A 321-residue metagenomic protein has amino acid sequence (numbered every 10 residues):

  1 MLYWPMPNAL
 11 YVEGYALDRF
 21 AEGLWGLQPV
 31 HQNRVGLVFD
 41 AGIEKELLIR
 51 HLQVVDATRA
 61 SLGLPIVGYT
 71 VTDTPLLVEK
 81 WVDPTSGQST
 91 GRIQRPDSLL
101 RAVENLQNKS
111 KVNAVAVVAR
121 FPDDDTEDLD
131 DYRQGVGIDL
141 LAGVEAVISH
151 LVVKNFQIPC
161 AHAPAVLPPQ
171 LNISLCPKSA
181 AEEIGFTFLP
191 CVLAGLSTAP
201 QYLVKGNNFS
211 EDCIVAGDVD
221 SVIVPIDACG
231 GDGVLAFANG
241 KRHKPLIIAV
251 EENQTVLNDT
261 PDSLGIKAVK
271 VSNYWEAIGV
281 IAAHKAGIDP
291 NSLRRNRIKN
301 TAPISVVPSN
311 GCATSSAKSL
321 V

Functional and structural regions predicted by a protein language model:
M1-D131, I138-A142: Metallocofactor- and cofactor-centric catalytic cores in central/energy metabolism, strongly enriched
A41-I43, S174, V321: Plant-biased detector of terminal regions, especially N-terminal secretory signal peptides and adjacent cleavage-site
R50-T58, V152, A236-N239, T260-P261: Short, aromatic/basic amphipathic alpha-helical patches
T58, T70-T74, T85, T90 (+7 more regions): Residue-identity detector for threonine
Y69-T72, A163, V250: Conserved beta-strand termini and adjacent loop/short-helix elements that scaffold enzyme active sites in alpha/beta
L77-I248: Long alpha-helical, hydrophobic tracts
P168-L171, C191-S221, P225-V321: C-terminal functional extensions of proteins
